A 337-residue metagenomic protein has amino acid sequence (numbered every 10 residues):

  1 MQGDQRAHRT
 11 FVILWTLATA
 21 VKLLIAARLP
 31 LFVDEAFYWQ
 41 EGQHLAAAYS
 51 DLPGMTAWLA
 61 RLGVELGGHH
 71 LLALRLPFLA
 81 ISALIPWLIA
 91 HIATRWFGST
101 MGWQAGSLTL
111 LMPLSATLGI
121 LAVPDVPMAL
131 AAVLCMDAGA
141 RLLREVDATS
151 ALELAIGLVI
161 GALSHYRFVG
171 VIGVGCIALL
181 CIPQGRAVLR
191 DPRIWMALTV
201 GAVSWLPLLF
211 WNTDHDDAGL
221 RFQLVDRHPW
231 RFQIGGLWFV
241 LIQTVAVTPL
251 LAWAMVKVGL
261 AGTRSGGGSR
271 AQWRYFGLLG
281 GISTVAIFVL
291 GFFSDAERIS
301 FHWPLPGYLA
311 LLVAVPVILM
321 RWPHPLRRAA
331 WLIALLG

Functional and structural regions predicted by a protein language model:
H8-F11, I89-L111, L130: Transmembrane-helix signature of polytopic, membrane-embedded enzymes that assemble or transfer cell-envelope glycans
V12, L76-F97, L134, A138: Transmembrane-helix motifs of polytopic, lipid-linked glycan transferases
V12, M320-G337: Signature aromatic-anchored transmembrane alpha helix within multi-pass, membrane-resident enzymes that catalyze glycan
W15, A105-P113, D137, L158 (+2 more regions): Short helix- or helix-capping micro-motifs that position conserved polar/aromatic residues at function-defining sites
T94-T100, C135-E153: Membrane-interface transmembrane helices that cradle and orient dolichyl/undecaprenyl
L114, I120-M128: Short acidic/glycine- and proline-prone juxtamembrane loop motifs at membrane-interface regions of multi-pass membrane
A138, S150-H165, C176-I177, V200-V203: Membrane-interface alpha helices of multi-pass inner-membrane proteins
V171-F276, S283, I287-S294: Transmembrane-lumen/periplasm boundary regions of multi-pass, lipid-linked membrane glycan transferases
